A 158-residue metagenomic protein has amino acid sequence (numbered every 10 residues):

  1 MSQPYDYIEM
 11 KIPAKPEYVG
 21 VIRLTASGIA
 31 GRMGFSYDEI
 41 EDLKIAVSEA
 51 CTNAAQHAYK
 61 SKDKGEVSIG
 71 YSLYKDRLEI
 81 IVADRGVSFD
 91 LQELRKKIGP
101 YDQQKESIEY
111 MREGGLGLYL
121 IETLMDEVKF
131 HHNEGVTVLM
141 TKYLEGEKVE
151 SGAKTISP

Functional and structural regions predicted by a protein language model:
M1-E9, A55-P158: Conserved beta-strand-loop-beta-strand hairpin that lines the nucleotide-binding pocket of ATP/GTP-utilizing enzymes
M1-I45, E150-P158: Bergerat-fold GHKL ATPase/HATPase_c domain
S27, S48, D126-E127: A general secondary-structure boundary signal
Y37-K62: Conserved ATP-binding N-box helix of the HATPase_c
